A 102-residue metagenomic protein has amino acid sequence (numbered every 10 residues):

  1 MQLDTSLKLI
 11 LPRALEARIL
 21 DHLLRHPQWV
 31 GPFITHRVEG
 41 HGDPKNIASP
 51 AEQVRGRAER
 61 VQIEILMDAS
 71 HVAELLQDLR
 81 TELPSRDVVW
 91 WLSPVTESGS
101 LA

Functional and structural regions predicted by a protein language model:
M1-A102: Positively charged, small/polar-rich N-terminal and surface patches that mediate targeting and assembly and bind
